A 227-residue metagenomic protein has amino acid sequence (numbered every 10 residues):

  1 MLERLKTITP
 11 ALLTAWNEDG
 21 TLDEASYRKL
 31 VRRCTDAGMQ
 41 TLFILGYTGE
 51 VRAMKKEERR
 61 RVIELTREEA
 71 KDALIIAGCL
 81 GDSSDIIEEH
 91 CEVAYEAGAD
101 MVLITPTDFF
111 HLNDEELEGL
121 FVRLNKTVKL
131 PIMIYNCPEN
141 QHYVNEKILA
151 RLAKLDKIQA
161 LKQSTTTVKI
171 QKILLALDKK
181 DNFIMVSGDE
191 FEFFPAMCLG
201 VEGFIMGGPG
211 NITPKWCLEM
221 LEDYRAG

Functional and structural regions predicted by a protein language model:
M1-L2, A150: Short secondary-structure boundary/capping segments
L2-Q141: Active-site beta->alpha loop and helix N-cap motifs at the rims of alpha/beta catalytic domains
R123-K126, P138-G227: Catalytic alpha/beta core domains of metabolic enzymes, predominantly
